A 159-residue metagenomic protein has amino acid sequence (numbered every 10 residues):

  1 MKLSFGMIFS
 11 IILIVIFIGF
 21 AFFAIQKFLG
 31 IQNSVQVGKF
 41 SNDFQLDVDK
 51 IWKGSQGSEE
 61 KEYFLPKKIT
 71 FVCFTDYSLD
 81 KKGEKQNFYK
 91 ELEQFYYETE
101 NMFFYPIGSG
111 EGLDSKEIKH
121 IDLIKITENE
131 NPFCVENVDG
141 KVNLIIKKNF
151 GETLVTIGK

Functional and structural regions predicted by a protein language model:
M1: Substrate/ligand-engaging "lid" and interaction regions
G6-K159: Long, compositionally biased, intrinsically disordered regions
